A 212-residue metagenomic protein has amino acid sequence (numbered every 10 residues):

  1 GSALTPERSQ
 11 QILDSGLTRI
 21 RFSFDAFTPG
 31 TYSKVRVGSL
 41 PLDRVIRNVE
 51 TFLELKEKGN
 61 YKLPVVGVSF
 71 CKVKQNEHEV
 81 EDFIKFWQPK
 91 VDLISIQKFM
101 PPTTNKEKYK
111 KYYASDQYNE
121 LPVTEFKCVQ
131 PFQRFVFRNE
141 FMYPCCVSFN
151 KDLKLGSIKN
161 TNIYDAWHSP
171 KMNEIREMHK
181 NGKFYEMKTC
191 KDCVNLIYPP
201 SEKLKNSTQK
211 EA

Functional and structural regions predicted by a protein language model:
G1-Q97: Radical SAM/AdoMet-radical enzyme domain recognition
R47-E50, E54-V65, P89-F126, M142-S201: C-terminal accessory region of radical SAM enzymes
C128-P131: Short, small/polar residue-rich loop motifs at catalytic or cofactor-binding pockets
F137-N139: Short, acidic, Ser/Thr-enriched surface-loop or helix-capping motifs
A166, Q209-A212: Short microdomains enriched in Cys/His and/or Lys/Arg
S201-Q209: Short cysteine/histidine-rich zinc-coordinating motifs and their immediately flanking basic loops
